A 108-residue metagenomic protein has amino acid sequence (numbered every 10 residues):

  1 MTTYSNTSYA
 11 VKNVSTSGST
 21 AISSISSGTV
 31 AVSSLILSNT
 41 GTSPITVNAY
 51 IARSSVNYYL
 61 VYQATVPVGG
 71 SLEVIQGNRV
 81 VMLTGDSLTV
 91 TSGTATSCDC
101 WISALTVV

Functional and structural regions predicted by a protein language model:
M1-V30, S34, T40, T91-V108: C-terminal interaction-tip segments
T3, P44-T46, Q63-T65, S87-T89: Ser/Thr- (and often Asn-) enriched beta-sheet segments in non-cytosolic proteins
N39-Y50: Short, contiguous, helix-prone interaction/anchoring segments in small proteins
T42-P44, G77, G85, A95-S97: A generic structural motif
N48-A52, W101-S103: Beta-strand signatures of extracellular beta-sandwich domains
I51-S54, S92: Short acidic, glycine-rich loop/turn motifs
S54-S87: Intrinsically disordered, low-complexity Pro/Gly/Ser/Thr-rich segments with frequent PxxP/GP/PP motifs and embedded
